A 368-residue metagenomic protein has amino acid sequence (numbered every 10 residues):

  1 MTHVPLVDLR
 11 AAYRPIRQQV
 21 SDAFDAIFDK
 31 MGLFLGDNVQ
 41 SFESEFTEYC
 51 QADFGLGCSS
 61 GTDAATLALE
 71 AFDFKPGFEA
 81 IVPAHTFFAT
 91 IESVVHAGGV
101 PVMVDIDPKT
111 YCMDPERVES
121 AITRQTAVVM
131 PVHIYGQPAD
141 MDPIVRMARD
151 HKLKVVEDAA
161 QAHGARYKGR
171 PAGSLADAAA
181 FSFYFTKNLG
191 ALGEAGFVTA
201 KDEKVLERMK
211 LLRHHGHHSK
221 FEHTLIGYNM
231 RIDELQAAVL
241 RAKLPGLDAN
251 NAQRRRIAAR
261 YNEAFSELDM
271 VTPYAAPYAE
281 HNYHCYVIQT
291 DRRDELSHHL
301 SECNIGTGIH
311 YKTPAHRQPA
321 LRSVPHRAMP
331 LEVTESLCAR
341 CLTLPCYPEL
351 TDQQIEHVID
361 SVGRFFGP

Functional and structural regions predicted by a protein language model:
M1-K30, D37, P345: N-terminal "arm"/small-domain region of PLP-dependent enzymes with the aminotransferase-like
R10, N38-E45, Y49-G55, E116 (+4 more regions): PLP-dependent aminotransferase class I/II
M31-E79, S93-A97, M103-D105, R170: Phosphate-binding glycine-rich loop
L56, I81, V102, V155-V156 (+3 more regions): Structural detector of well-ordered beta-strand residues that form the stable sheet scaffold of enzyme domains
E70-A159, R166: PLP-dependent aminotransferase-like
E92-V94, M147, P171, N188 (+1 more regions): Hydrophobic/aromatic ligand-binding patch that stacks against planar heteroaromatic rings of cofactors or nucleotides
E157-G190, K220-T224: Conserved active-site segment immediately N-terminal to the catalytic lysine that forms the internal aldimine
S174-L211, H217, E234-A237: Active-site PLP attachment segment
